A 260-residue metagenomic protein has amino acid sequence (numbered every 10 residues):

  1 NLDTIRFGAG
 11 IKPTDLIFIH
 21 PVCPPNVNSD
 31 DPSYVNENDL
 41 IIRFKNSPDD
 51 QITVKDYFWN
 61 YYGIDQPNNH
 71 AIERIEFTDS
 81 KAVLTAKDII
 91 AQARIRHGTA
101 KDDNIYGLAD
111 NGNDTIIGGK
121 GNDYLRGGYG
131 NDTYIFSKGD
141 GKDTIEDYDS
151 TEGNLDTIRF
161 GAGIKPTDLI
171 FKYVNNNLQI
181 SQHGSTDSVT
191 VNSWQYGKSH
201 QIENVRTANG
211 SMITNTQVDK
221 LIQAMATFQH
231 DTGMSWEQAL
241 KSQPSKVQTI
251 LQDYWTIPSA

Functional and structural regions predicted by a protein language model:
N1-N36, P48-H70, D102-V174, S185-Q201: Acidic, glycine-rich calcium-binding repeat modules characteristic of RTX/beta-roll and related beta-solenoid repeat
E37-N46, R96, N176-G184: Generic recognition of long tandem-repeat/solenoid scaffolds
I42, S80-K138, K142-T144, I180 (+1 more regions): Glycine- and aspartate-rich repeat motifs characteristic of hemolysin/RTX-like Ca2+-binding segments in secreted
A86, T216-Q217: Edge beta-strands of extracellular beta-sandwich domains
M212: Short acidic/polar inter-strand loop motif in beta-rich domains
